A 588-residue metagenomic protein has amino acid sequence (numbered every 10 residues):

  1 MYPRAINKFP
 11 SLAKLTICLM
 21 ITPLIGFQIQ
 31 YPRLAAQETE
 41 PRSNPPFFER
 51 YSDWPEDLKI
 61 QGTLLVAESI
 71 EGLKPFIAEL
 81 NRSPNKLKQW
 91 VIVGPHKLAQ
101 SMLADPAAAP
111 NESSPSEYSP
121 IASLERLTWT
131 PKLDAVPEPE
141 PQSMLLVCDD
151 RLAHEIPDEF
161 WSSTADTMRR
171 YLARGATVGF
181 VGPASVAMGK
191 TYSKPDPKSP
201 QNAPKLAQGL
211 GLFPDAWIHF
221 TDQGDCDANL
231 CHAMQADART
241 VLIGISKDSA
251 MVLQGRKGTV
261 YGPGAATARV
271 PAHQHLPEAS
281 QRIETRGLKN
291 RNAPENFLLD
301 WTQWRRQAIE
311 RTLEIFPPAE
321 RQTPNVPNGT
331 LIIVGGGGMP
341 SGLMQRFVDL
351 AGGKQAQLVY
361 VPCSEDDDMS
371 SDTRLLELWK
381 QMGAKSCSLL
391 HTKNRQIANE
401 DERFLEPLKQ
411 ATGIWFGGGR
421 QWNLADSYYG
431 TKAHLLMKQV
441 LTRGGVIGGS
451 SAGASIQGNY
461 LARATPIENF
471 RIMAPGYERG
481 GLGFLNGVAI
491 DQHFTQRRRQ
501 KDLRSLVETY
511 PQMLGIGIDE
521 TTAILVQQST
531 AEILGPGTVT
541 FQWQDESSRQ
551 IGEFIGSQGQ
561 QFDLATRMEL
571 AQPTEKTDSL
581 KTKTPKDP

Functional and structural regions predicted by a protein language model:
M1-S11: N-terminal secretory signal peptides that target proteins for export/translocation
K14-F27: Bacterial N-terminal signal peptides
L34-A36: Boundary at the C-terminal end of the N-terminal hydrophobic targeting segment
E38-L87, K97-N111, E138-S143, Y192-K354 (+3 more regions): C-terminal and late-domain segments of enzyme folds
P120-P137, S388-E402: A short, well-structured beta->alpha microelement
E138-E140, L172, L408-K409, L441: A short, aliphatic-rich alpha-helical micro-motif
C148, T167-Y192, W415-G418, M437-L461: Catalytic nucleophile loop
L152-S163, Q421-G430: Glycine/threonine-rich flexible loop motifs
